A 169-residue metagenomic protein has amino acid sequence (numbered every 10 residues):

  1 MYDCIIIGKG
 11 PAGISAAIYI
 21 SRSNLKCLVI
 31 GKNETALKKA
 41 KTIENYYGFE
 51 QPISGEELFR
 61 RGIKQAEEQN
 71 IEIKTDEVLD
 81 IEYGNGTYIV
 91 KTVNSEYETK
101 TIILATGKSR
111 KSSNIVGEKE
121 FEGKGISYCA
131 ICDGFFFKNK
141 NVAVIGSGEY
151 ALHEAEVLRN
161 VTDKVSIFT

Functional and structural regions predicted by a protein language model:
M1-D3, Y46-G48, V165: A short, structure-level motif marking secondary-structure boundaries and short turns
M1-I5, E72-K140: FAD-binding core/adjacent interface of flavoenzyme oxidoreductases
I6-K26, E122, C129-T169: Rossmann-like dinucleotide/flavin-binding elements
L28-K32: Small/aliphatic-rich secondary-structure junction motif
E34-A36: Helix N-cap at the beta1-alpha1 junction of Rossmann-like dinucleotide-binding domains, i.e., the first residues
K38-E96: N-terminal Rossmann-like dinucleotide/flavin-binding domain of flavoprotein oxidoreductases that bind FAD/FMN
